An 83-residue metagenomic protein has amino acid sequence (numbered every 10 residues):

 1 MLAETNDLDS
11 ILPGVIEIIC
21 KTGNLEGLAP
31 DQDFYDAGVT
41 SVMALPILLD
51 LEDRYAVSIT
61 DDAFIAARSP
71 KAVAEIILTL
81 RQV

Functional and structural regions predicted by a protein language model:
L2-L25, L78-V83: Thiotemplate assembly-line natural product biosynthesis machinery
C20-D36, R54, S58-A63: Phosphopantetheine carrier-protein modules
P30, L48, P70: Helix-turn-helix DNA-binding elements, focusing on the entry/boundary residues of the two helices that contact DNA
Y35-D53: Phosphopantetheine-attachment site and its flanking helix in carrier
D62-V73: AMP-binding/adenylate-forming catalytic domain of the ANL superfamily
